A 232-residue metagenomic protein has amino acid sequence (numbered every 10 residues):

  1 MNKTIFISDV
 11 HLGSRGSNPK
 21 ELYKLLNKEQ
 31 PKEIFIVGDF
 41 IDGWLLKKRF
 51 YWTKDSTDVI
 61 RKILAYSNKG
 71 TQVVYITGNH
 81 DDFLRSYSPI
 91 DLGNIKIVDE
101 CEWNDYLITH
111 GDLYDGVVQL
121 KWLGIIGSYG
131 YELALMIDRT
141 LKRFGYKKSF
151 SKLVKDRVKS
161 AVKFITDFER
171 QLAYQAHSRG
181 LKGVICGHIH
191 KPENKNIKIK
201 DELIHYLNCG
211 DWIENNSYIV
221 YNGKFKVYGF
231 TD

Functional and structural regions predicted by a protein language model:
N2, S14-W103: Core catalytic region of metal-dependent phosphoesterases/phosphodiesterases, especially metallo-beta-lactamase-like
N2-H11, L45-R49, L153-A161: Short, basic, glycine/proline-bearing loop/turn elements
I7-S8, I34-G38, Q72-N79, I108-T109 (+2 more regions): Active-site neighborhood of phospho(di)ester-bond hydrolases with catalytic His/Asp-centered motifs
L12, I41-D42, L113, K191: Short active-site segment of divalent metal-dependent hydrolases/proteases that encodes the spacing between
D42-A65, S128, V158-V184: N-terminal short leaders/motifs
G93-N94, V98, W103-L107, D112 (+2 more regions): Conserved beta-sheet core of the metallophosphoesterase superfamily
T109-Q171: Active-site-proximal loop/helix segment associated with metal-binding centers of metalloenzymes
